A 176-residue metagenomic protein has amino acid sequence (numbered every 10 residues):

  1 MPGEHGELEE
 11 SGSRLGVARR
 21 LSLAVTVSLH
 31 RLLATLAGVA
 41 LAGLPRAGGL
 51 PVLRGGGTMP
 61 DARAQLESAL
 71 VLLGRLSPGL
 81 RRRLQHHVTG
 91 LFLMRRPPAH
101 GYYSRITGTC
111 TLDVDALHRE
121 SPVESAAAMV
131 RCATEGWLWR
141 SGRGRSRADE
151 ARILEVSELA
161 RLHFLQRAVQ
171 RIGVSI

Functional and structural regions predicted by a protein language model:
M1-G55: N-terminal low-structure segments adjacent to metalloprotease catalytic domains across cellular compartments
A24, S28, L32-T35, Q65-L72 (+4 more regions): Charge-rich, solvent-exposed alpha-helical interaction surfaces
L44-T107, L165: Auxiliary, metal-adjacent structural segments of Zn-dependent hydrolase domains
F92-V123, G136-R140: Active-site scaffold of zinc-dependent metalloenzymes
E124-A133: Short alpha-helical catalytic segment bearing the HExxH-like zincin motif of zinc-dependent metalloproteases
S141-I176: Post-HExxH zinc-binding segment in Zn-dependent metallohydrolases
